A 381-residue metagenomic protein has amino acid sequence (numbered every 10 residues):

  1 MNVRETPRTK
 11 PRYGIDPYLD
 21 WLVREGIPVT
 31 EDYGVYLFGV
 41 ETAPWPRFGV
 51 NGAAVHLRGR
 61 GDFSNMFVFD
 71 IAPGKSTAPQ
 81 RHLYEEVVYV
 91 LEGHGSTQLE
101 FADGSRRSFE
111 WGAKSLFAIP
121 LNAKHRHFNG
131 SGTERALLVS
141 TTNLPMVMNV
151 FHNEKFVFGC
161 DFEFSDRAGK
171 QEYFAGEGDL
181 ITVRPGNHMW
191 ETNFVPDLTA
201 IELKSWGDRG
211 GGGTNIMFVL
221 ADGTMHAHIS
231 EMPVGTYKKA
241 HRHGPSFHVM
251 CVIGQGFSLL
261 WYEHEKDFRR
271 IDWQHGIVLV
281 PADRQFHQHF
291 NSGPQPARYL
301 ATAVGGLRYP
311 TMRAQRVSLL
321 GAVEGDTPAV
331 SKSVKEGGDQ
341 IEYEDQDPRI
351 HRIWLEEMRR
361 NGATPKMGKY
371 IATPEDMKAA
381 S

Functional and structural regions predicted by a protein language model:
M1-D62, K155-T224, H228, E336-S381: A short, N-terminal "cap"/entry segment at the start of jelly-roll beta-barrel domains of the cupin/DSBH fold
P44-A54, N65-H82, G211, H228-H243 (+1 more regions): Conserved short histidine dyad/triad with adjacent acidic residue
V55-R58, S76-H82, L99, S108-F109 (+5 more regions): Short histidine-centered beta-strand/loop micro-motifs that create catalytic or ligand/metal-coordination sites
V68-F69, P79-R81, E85-V90, S108-F109 (+5 more regions): His/acidic/aromatic-lined binding-pocket segments of jelly-roll/cupin-type domains and related regulatory beta-sandwich
A72-P73, L83-A102, P233-V234, R242-E263: Glycine- and acidic-residue-biased ligand/ion/polar-headgroup-sensing regions
S76-A78, S96-T97, S115-H127, Y237-K238 (+2 more regions): Histidine-centered metal-chelating micro-motifs
F101-P120, E263-D283: Short acidic-glycine-tyrosine-enriched beta hairpin
E110-A113, L121-F151, D283-M312: Ligand-binding loop in jelly-roll beta-barrel domains
